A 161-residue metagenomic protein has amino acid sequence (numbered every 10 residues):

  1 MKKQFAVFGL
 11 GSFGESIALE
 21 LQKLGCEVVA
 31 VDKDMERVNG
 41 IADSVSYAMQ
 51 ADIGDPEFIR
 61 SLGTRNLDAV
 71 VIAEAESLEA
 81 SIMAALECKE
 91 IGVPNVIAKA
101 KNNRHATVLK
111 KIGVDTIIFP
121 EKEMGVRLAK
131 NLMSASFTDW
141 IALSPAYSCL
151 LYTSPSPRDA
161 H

Functional and structural regions predicted by a protein language model:
L10: Glycine-rich Rossmann-fold phosphate-binding loop(s) that bind the pyrophosphate of adenine dinucleotide cofactors
G14: N-terminal Rossmann-fold NAD(P) dinucleotide-binding loop
E27-V28: Short beta-strand element of Class I
D32: Conserved acidic E/D residue at the C-terminus of a beta-strand in Rossmann-like folds
M35-E36, N103: Helix N-cap at the beta1-alpha1 junction of Rossmann-like dinucleotide-binding domains, i.e., the first residues
V38-N39, A106: Short alpha-helix immediately C-terminal to the canonical SAM-binding loop
S44-S134: Phosphate-bearing ligand-interacting subdomains that bind or position ATP/ADP/UDP/GDP/NAD(P) or nucleotide-linked
Y152-H161: Single conserved hydrophobic/aromatic residue that forms the stacking wall/gate of nucleotide- or nucleobase-binding
